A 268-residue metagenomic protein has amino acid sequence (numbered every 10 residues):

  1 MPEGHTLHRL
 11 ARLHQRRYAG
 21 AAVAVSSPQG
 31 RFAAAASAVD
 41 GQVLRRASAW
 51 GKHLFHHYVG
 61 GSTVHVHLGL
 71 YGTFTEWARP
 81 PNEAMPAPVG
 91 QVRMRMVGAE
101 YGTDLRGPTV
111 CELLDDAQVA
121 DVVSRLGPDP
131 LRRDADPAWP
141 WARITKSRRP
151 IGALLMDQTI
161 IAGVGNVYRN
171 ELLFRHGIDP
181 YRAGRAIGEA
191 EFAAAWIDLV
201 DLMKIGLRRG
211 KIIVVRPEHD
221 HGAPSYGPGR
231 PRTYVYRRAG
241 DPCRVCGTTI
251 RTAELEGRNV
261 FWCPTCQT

Functional and structural regions predicted by a protein language model:
M1-T268: Structured catalytic/nucleic-acid-binding cores of DNA maintenance enzymes
